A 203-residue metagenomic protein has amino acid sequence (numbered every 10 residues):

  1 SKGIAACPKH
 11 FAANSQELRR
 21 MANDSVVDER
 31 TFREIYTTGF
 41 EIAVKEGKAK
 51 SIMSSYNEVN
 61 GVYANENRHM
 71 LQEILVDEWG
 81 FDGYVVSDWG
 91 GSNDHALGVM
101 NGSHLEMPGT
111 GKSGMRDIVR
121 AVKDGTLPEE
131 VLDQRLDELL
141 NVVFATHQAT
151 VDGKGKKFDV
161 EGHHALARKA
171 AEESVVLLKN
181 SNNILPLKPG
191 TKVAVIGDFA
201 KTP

Functional and structural regions predicted by a protein language model:
S1-P203: Glycoside hydrolase catalytic-domain context in secreted enzymes
